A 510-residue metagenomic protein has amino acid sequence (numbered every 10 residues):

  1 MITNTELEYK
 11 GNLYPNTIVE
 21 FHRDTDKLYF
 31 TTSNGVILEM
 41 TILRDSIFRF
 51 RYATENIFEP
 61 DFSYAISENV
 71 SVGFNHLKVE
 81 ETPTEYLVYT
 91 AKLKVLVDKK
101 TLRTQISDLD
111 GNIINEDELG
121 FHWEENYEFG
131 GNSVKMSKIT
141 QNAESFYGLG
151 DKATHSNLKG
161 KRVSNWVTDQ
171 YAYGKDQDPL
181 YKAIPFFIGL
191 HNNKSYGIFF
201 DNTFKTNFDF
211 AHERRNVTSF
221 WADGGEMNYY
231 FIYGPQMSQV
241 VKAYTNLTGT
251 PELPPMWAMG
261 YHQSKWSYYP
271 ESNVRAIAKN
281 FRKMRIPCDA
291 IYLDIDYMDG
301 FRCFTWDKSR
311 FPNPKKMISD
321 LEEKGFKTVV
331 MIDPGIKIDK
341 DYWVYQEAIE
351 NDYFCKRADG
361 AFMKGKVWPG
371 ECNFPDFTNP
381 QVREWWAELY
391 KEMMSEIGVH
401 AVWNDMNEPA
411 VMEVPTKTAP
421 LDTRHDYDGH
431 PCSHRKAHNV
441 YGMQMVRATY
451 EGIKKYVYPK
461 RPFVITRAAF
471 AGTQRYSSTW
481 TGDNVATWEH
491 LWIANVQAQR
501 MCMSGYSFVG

Functional and structural regions predicted by a protein language model:
M1-W257, S264-W266, P270-K279, A290 (+5 more regions): N-terminal accessory segment at the very beginning of proteins
E55, A65, E116, P287-G510: Aromatic- and carboxylate-enriched substrate-binding clefts and catalytic-loop regions of carbohydrate-active enzymes
G225-M227, W257-M259, E371-N373, Y476: Short amphipathic alpha-helical segments
Y244, Y261, N495-A498: Short alpha-helical scaffolding segments that buttress acidic/His motifs in well-ordered protein cores
G249-E252, R282-R285, Q499-M503: Acidic (Asp/Glu)-rich catalytic clusters
G260-H262, E451: Charged/polar positions on well-ordered alpha helices
